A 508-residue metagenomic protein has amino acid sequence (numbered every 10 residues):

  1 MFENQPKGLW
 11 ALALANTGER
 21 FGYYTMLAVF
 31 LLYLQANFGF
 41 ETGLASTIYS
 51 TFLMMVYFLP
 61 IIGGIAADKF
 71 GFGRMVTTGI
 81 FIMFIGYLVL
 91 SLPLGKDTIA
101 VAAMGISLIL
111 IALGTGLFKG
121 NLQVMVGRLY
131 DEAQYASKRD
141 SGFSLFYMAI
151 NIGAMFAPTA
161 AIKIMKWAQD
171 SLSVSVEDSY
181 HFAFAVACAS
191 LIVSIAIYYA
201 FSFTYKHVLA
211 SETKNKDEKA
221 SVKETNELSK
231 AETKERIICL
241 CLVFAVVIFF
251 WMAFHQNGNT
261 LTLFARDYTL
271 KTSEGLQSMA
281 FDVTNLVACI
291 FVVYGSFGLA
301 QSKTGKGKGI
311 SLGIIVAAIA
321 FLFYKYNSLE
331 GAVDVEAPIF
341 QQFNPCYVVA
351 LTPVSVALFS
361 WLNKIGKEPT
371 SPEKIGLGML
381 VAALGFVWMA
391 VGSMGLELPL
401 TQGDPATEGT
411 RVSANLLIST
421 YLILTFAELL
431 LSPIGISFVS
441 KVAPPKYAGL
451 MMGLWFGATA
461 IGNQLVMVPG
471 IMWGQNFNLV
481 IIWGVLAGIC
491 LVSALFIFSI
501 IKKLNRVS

Functional and structural regions predicted by a protein language model:
M1-K7, E132-D140, I162-V333, S355 (+2 more regions): Intracellular loop-helix junctions on the cytosolic face of multi-pass helical membrane proteins
E3-L53, W251-F264, L322-V333: Helix-loop boundary and gating motifs at the non-cytosolic
T17, G86, I99-N121, L398-L430: Hydrophobic core of transmembrane alpha-helices in multi-pass small-molecule transporters, especially MFS/SLC-type
S50-D68, M155, Q342-F359: Central cavity-lining transmembrane alpha-helices of secondary-active solute carriers, predominantly the Major
V56, K138-Q169, V186-S194, D282-T284 (+2 more regions): Glycine-rich segments within core transmembrane alpha-helices of 12-TM secondary carriers
A66, V126, I164, L358 (+2 more regions): Hydrophobic alpha-helical transmembrane and interfacial-helix anchor sites in secondary transporters
K69-I80, S137, Q301-S311, W361-L380: Cytoplasmic membrane-interface "Motif A"-like loop-to-helix N-cap segments of 12-TM Major Facilitator Superfamily
G79-I99, I319-N327, L377-A406: C-terminal ends and interior cores of transmembrane alpha-helices in multi-pass membrane transporters/permeases
